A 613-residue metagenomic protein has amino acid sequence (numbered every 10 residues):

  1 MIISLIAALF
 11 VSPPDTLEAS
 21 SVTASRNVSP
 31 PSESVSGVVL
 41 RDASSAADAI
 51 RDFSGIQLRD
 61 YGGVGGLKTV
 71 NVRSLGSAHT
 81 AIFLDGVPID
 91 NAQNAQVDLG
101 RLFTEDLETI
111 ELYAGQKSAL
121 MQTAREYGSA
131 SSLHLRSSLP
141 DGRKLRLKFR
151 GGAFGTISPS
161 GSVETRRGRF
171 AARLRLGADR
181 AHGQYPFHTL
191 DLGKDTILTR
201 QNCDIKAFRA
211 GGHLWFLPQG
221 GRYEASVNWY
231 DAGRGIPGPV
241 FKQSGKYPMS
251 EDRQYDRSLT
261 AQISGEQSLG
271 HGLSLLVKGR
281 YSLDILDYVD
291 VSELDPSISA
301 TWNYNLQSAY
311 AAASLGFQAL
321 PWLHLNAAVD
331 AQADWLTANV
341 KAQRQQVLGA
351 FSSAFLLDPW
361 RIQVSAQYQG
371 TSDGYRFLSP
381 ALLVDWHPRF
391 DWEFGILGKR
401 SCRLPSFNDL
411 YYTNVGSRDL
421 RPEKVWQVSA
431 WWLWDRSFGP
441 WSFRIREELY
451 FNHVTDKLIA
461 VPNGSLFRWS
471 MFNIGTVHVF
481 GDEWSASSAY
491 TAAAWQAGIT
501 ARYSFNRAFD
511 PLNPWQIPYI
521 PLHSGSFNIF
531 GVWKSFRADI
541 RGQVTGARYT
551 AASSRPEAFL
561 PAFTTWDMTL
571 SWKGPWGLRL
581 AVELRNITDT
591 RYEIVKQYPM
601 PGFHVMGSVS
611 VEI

Functional and structural regions predicted by a protein language model:
I2, L320-N452, R502, L522 (+2 more regions): Structural signature of Gram-negative outer-membrane beta-barrels, strongest in the C-terminal barrel of TonB-dependent
L17-A46, T69, S77: N-terminal periplasmic "start-of-domain" segments of outer-membrane beta-barrel proteins
A47-P88: Extracytoplasmic beta-strand/coil segments of soluble accessory domains associated with Gram-negative outer-membrane
T104-R146: A beta-strand signature from Gram-negative outer-membrane beta-barrel systems, especially the internal plug domain
H134, G142, R166-Q254: Periplasmic-side early beta-strands and strand-to-turn transitions of outer-membrane beta-barrels
G272-Y288, F394-G395, E423-F480, S487: Membrane-embedded beta-barrel scaffold of Gram-negative outer-membrane proteins
P321, N326, P359, Y450-H453 (+3 more regions): Gram-negative outer-membrane beta-barrel transporters
V544-A551, L570-I613: C-terminal beta-signal and adjacent terminal beta-strands/loops of Gram-negative outer-membrane beta-barrel proteins
